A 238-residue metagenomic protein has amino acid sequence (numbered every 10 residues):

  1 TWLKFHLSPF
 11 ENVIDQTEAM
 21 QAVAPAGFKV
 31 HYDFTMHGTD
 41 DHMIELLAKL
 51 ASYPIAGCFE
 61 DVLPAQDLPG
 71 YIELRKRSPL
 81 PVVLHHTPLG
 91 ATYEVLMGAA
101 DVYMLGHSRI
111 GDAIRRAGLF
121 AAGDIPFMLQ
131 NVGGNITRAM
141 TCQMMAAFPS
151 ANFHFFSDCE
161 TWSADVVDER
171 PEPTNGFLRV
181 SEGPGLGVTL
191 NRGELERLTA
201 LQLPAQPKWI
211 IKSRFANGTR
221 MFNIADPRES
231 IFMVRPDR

Functional and structural regions predicted by a protein language model:
T1-S78: Metal-dependent enolase-superfamily TIM-barrel catalytic cores that perform enediolate-based chemistry
H6, V23, G27, Y53 (+3 more regions): Change "in soluble alpha/beta enzymes" to "in soluble alpha/beta proteins
Q16, S157-D158, A205: Acidic, low-complexity intrinsically disordered regions
A19-M20, M43, E73-L74, M140-M144 (+4 more regions): Short amphipathic alpha-helical patches
G38, R77, C159, K212-S213: Residue-level signal for alpha-helical context at structural boundaries
I55-C58, Q66-P81, H86-L190: Shared catalytic-loop signature of beta/alpha-barrel
D168-R238: C-terminal extensions of enzymes
